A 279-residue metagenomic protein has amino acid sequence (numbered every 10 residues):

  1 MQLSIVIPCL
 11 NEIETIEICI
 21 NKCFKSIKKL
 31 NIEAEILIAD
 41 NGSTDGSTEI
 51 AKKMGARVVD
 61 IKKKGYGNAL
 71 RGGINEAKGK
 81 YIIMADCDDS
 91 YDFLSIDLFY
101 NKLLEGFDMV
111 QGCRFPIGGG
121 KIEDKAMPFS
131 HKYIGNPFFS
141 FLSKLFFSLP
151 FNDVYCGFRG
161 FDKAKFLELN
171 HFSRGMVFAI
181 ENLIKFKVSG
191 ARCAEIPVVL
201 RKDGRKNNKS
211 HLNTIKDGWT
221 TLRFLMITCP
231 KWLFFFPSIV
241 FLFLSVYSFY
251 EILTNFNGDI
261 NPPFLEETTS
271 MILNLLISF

Functional and structural regions predicted by a protein language model:
Q2-S4, E35, E181: Cell-envelope/extracellular polymer assembly enzymes that use nucleotide-activated donors
E12-I27: Short, well-formed alpha-helical segments that are part of the catalytic scaffolds of diverse glycosyltransferases
E12-T15, S43, Y66, D92: Donor nucleotide-sugar binding loop of glycosyltransferases
L30-L37, T48-E76: Conserved donor nucleotide-binding strand/loop of the catalytic core
D40-T48, D89: A conserved acidic beta->alpha catalytic loop
K62-E76, Y81, F93-M176, D203-I215 (+2 more regions): Acceptor/aglycone-binding surface of glycosyltransferases and processive sugar-polymer synthases
I122, S148, H171-F279: Hydrophobic helical membrane-anchoring modules
